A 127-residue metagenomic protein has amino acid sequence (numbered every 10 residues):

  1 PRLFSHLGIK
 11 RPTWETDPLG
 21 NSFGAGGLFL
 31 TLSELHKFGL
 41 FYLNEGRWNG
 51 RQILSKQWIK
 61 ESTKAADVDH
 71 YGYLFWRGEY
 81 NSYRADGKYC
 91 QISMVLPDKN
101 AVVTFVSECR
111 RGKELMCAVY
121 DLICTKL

Functional and structural regions predicted by a protein language model:
P1-G26: Active-site helix/loop module of the DD-peptidase/beta-lactamase fold, centered on the serine-lysine SxxK catalytic
R2, H6, K10, F41-E45 (+2 more regions): Structured segments of extracytoplasmic/periplasmic soluble domains in secreted or envelope-associated proteins
R11, W48-R51, S55-T104: Active-site Gly/Thr loop motif
D17-L30, G78-E79, D86-G87: Carbohydrate-binding/catalytic loop surfaces
G26-R47, Q91-E108: Active-site-proximal alpha-helical segments within enzyme catalytic domains
K37-L40, K60, K64, D121: Generic alpha-helical structural context detector
R111: Flexible, glycine-rich phosphate/dinucleotide-binding loops and adjacent beta-alpha linkers at cofactor/substrate
E114-L127: Short, gly/Ser/Thr-rich active-site loops of penicillin-recognizing serine hydrolases
